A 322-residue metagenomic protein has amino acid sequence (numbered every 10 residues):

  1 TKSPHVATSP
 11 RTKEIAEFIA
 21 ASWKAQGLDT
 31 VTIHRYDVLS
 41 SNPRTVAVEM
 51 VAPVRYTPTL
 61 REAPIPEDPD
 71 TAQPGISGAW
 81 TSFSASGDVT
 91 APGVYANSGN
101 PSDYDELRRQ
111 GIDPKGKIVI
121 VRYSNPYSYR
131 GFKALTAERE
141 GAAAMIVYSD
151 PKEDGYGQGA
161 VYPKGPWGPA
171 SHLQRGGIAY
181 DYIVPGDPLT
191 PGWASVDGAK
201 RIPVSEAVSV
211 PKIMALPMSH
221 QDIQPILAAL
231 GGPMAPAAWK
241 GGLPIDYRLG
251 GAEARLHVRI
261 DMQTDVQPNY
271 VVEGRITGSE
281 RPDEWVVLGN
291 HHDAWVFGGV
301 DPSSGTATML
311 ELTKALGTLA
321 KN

Functional and structural regions predicted by a protein language model:
T1-R11, A20-Q26, T30, M50-V51 (+10 more regions): Catalytic-core environment of secreted peptidases
K2-K115, N125, P163-G165, P169-P185 (+1 more regions): Noncatalytic luminal/extracellular "stalk/propeptide" segments of secretory-pathway proteins
P43, P58, Y104, Y129 (+4 more regions): Short acidic, gly/pro-rich beta-turn/loop elements at beta-sheet edges and active-site/ligand-binding grooves
E67, T71-E106, V184-V300, E311-K314 (+1 more regions): Soluble metallo-hydrolase cores and metallopeptidase-like ectodomains found primarily in the secretory/periplasmic
A91, K115-I118, A142, I213: Short, surface-exposed beta-edge/turn micro-motifs
F132, E140-A199, S205: Extended, regular secondary-structure scaffolds
